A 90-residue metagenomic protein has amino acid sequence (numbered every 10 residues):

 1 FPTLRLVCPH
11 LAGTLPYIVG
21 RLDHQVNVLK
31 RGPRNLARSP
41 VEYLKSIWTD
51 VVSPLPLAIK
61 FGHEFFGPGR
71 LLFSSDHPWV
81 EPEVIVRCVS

Functional and structural regions predicted by a protein language model:
F1: Basic phosphate/pyrophosphate-binding loop/patch that engages nucleotide-derived ligands
R5-S90: H/E-rich (His + Asp/Glu) clusters that bind or coordinate divalent metals
